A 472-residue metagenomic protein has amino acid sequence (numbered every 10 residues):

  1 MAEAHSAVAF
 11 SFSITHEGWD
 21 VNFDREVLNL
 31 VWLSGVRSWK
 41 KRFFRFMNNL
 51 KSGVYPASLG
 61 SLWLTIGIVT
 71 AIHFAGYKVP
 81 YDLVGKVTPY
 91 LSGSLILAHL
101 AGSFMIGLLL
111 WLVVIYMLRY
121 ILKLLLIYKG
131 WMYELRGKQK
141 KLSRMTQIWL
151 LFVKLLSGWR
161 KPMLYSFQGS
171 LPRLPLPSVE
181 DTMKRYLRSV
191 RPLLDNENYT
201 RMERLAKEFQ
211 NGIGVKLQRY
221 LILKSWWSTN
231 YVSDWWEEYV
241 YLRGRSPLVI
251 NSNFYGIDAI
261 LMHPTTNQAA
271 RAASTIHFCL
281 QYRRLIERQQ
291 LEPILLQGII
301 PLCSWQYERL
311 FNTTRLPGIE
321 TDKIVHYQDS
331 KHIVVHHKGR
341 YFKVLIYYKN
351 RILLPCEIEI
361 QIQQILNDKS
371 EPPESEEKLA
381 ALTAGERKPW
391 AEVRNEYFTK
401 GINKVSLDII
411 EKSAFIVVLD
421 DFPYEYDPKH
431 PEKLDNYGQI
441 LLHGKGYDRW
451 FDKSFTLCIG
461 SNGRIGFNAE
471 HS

Functional and structural regions predicted by a protein language model:
A2-K453, S461-G463, E470-S472: Long, Pro/Ser/Thr-rich low-complexity/intrinsically disordered regulatory tracts in eukaryotic proteins
